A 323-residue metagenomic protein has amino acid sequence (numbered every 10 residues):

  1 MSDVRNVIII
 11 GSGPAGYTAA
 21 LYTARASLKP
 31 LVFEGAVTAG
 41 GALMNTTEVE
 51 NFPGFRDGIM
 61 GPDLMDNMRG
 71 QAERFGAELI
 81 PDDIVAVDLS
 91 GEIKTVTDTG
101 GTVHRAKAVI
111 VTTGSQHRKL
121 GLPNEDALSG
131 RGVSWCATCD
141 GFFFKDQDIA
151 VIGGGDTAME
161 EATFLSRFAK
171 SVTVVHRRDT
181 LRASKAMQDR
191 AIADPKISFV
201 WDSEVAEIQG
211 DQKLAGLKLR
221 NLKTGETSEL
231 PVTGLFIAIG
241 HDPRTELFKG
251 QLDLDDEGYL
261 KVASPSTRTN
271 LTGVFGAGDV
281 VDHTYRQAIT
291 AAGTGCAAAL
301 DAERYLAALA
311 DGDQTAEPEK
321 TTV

Functional and structural regions predicted by a protein language model:
V4, G121, D126-F143, I239-R286 (+2 more regions): FAD-site-proximal beta/loop scaffold in flavoenzymes
V4-N6, P81, K145-Q147, D202 (+1 more regions): Phosphate-coordination loops involved in phosphoryl transfer and adenosine-cofactor binding
R5-F75, Q147-D148, G153, M159-K185 (+2 more regions): Beta1-alpha1 glycine-rich phosphate/pyrophosphate-binding loop at the start of Rossmann-like nucleotide-binding domains
I10, D98, R105, V111-T112 (+2 more regions): Redox-cofactor binding/interface segments in oxidoreductases and associated redox assembly factors
G13-A15, S115-H117, D156-T157, D282: Residue-level detector of alpha-helix initiation sites
A72-D98, V103-A106, S166-S264, R304-V323: A Rossmann-like FAD-binding core segment of flavoenzymes
L79-F142: Glycine/small-residue-rich loop that forms an oxyanion/phosphate-binding "nest" at active or ligand-binding sites
M159-E161, L271, V280-V323: A conserved FAD-binding loop/helix module that cradles the flavin
